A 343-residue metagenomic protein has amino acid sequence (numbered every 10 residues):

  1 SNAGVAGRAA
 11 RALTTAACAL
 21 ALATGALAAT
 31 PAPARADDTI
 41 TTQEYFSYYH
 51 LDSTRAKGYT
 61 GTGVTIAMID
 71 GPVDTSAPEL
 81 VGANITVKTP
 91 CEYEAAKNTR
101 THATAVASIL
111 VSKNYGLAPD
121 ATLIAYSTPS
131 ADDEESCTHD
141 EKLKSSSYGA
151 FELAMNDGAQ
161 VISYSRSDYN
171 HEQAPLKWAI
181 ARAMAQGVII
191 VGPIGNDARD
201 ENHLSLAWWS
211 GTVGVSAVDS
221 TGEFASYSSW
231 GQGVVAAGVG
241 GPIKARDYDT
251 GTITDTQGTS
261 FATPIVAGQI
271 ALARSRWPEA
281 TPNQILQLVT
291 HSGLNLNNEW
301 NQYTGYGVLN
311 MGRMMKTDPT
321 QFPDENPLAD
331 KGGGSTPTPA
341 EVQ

Functional and structural regions predicted by a protein language model:
S1-A36: Secretory targeting and sorting signals
D37-I66, T89-A95, N310: N-terminal domain-start motif of subtilase-like serine proteases
R55-I66, P72-T86, E94-E141, S210 (+3 more regions): Subtilisin-like serine protease catalytic core
T65-I69, T122-S127, Q160-S165, I189-P193 (+2 more regions): Structural recognition of the beta-strand scaffold that forms the well-ordered cores of secreted hydrolase catalytic
D70, L204-S275: Extracellular S/T/G-rich loop segment that most often corresponds to the catalytic His/Ser-adjacent loop
G71-T75, C91-Y93, Y115, P129-D133 (+6 more regions): Solvent-exposed loop/turn segments at secondary-structure junctions within structured extracellular/periplasmic domains
D132-S205, T254-Q257, F261: Substrate-binding/access-modulating region of protease and related hydrolase catalytic domains
A159-S163, S226, W277-Q343: C-terminal subdomain of the subtilisin-like protease fold in secreted/lumenal serine endopeptidases
